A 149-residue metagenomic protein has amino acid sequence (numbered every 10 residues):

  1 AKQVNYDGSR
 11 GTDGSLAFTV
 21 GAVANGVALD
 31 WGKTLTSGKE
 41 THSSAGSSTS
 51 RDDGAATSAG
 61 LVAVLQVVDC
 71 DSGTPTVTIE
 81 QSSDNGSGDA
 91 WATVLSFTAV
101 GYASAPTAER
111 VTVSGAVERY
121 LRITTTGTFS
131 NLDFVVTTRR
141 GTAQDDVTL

Functional and structural regions predicted by a protein language model:
A1-A28, S114-A116: Short beta-strand and beta-hairpin "edge-sheet" elements
S15-A17, S58-L65, S114-T137: Noncatalytic modules at the cell exterior or secretory-pathway interfaces, chiefly beta-strand-rich lectin/adhesion
L29-A59: Solvent-exposed, flexible loop/coil segments flanking beta-strands in beta-rich domains
T49-D53, A105-S114: Exposed aromatic-hydrophobic patches
R51-V67, S72-P75: Aromatic, loop-rich ligand-recognition surfaces of beta-strand-rich domains
V67-P75, N85-G86, T128-L132: Extended, low-complexity, turn-rich repeat/linker tracts enriched in Gly/Pro/Ser/Thr and Asp/Glu that occur
T76-E80: Beta-strand signatures of extracellular beta-sandwich domains
W91-Y102: Solvent-exposed serine/threonine-rich low-complexity stretches and specific carbohydrate-binding patches
